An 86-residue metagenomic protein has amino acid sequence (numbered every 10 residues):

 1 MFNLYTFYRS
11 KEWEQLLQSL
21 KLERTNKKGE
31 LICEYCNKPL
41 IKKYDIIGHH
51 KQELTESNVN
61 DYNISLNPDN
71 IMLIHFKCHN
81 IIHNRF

Functional and structural regions predicted by a protein language model:
N3-L4: Active-site-proximal or metal-binding-adjacent scaffold patches in catalytic folds
Y8-L22, T55-N60: Short Cys/His-rich Zn2+-coordinating modules
S10-K11, D61, N67, R85: Polar helix-capping/helix-linker motif
E14-H49, K77: Short cysteine-rich loop/turn motifs with clustered Cys
T25, K51-E53, N80, N84: Positively charged, low-complexity intrinsically disordered regions
E30, I46, N58, I81-R85: Generic macromolecular interface patches on structured domains
I41, P68-F86: Short Cys/His-centered divalent metal-binding micro-motifs
Q52-N70: Short linker/helix segments within small regulatory modules
